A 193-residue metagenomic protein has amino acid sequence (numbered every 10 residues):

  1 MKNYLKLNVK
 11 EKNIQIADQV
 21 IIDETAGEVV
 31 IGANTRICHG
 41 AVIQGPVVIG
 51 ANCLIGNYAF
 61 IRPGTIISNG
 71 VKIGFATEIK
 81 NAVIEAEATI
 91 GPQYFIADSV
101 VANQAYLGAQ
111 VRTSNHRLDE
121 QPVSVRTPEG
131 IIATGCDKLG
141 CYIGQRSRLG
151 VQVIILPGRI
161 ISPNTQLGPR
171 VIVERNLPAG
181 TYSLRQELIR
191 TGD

Functional and structural regions predicted by a protein language model:
M1-Y58: Extended, small-residue-rich solenoid/repeat segments and analogous flexible loops that form exposed scaffolds
D23-T25, I43, I61, F95 (+2 more regions): Short, solvent-exposed loop/turn positions at domain surfaces that link secondary-structure elements or cap domain
E28-V30, V48, I66, V100 (+2 more regions): Residue-level "contact hotspot" at macromolecular interaction interfaces
C38, L54-Y58, R62, I66-S68 (+2 more regions): Transmembrane beta-barrel architecture of outer membranes
F75-D193: Glycine-rich hexapeptide-repeat left-handed beta-helix
